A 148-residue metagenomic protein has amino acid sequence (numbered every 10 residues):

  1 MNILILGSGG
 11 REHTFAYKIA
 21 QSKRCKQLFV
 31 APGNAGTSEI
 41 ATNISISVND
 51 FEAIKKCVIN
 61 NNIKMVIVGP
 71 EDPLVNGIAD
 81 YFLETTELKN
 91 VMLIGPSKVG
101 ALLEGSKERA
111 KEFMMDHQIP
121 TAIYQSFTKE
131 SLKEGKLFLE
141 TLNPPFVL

Functional and structural regions predicted by a protein language model:
M1-V99, E130-K133: ATP-binding N-terminal substructure of ATP-dependent carboxylate-amine bond-forming enzymes
L4-I5, N90-V91, L103-L148: Active-site nucleotide/adenylate-binding loops and adjacent lid/helix of ATP-dependent enzymes
